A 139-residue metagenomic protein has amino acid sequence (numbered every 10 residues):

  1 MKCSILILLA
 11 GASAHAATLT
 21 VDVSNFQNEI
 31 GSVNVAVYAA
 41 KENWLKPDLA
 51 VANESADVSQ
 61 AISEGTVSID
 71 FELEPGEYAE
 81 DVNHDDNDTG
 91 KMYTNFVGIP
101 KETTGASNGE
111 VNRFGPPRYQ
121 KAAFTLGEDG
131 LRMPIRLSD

Functional and structural regions predicted by a protein language model:
M1-I5: Positively charged n-region of N-terminal signal peptides that target proteins for export
I7-A16: Hydrophobic h-region of N-terminal signal peptides that target proteins for export in Gram-negative bacteria
H15-E42, P47-L49, K91-D139: Primarily secretory-pathway and cell-envelope proteins
D48-E72: Tryptophan-paired
F71-E74, F124: Extracellular and analogous surface-interaction loops
G76-V82: A short tyrosine-centered beta-strand micro-motif
N83-N87: Acidic, divalent-cation-chelating loop motifs in proteins
